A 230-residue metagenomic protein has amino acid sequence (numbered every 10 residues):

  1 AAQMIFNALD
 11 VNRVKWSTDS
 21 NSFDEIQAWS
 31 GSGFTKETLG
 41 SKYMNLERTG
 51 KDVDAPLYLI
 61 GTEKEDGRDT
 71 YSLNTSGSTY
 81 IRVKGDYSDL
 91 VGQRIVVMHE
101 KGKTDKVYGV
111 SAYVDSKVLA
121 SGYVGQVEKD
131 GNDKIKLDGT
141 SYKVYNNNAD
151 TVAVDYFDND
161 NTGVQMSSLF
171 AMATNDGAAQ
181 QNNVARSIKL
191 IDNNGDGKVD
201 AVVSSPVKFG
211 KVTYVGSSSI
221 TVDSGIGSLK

Functional and structural regions predicted by a protein language model:
A1-E128, D196: Terminal recognition/anchoring or ligand-binding modules at protein termini
G67-Y71, G131-K136, S218-V222: Short aromatic-glycine-enriched beta-strand elements
Y80-I81, S141-N148, G227-L229: A short macromolecule-binding patch
R82-M98, D155-K189, K230: Short nucleic-acid-contacting surface segments enriched for D/E, G, S/T with interspersed K/R
A149-D150, T162: Non-catalytic nucleic-acid-binding interfaces of large nucleic-acid enzymes and RNP effectors
N182-A185, T213-K230: Short, intrinsically disordered, charge-balanced linker/junction segments flanking boundaries in proteins
L190-N194: Acidic, divalent-cation-chelating loop motifs in proteins
